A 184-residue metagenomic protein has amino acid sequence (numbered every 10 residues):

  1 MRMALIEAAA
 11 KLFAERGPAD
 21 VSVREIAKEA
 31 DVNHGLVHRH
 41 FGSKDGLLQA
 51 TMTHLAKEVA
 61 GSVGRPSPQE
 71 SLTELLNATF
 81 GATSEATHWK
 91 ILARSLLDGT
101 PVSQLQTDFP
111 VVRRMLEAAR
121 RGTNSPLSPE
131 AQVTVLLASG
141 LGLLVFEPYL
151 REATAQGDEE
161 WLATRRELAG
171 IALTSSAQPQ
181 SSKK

Functional and structural regions predicted by a protein language model:
A4, A8-G46, A50: Helix-turn-helix
G42-G46, T83, T100, N124: Residues in soluble alpha-helical coiled-coils and helical-bundle/repeat scaffolds
A50, A60-A93, P126-P129, V133: Hydrophobic alpha-helical connector segments
V59-R65, T100-A131: Amphipathic alpha-helical packing segments from all-alpha helical-bundle domains
F80-R113, P148-R151: Amphipathic alpha-helical segments used for helix-helix packing
G81, R113-R121, V145-K184: C-terminal peripheral helix-coil segments that are non-catalytic and often amphipathic
L137-F146: Outer-membrane beta-barrel translocator/channel fold
